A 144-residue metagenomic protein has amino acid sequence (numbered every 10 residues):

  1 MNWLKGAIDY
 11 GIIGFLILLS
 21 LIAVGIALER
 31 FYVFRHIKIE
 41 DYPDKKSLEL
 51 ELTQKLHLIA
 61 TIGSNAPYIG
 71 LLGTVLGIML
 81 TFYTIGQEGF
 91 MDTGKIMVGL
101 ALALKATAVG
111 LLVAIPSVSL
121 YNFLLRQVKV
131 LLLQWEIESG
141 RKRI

Functional and structural regions predicted by a protein language model:
M1-Y42, K46-L132: Hydrophobic alpha-helical transmembrane segments of small proteolipidic membrane proteins, enriched in energy-coupled
R126-I144: Cytosol/matrix-facing juxtamembrane amphipathic, basic-hydrophobic segments adjacent to a transmembrane helix
